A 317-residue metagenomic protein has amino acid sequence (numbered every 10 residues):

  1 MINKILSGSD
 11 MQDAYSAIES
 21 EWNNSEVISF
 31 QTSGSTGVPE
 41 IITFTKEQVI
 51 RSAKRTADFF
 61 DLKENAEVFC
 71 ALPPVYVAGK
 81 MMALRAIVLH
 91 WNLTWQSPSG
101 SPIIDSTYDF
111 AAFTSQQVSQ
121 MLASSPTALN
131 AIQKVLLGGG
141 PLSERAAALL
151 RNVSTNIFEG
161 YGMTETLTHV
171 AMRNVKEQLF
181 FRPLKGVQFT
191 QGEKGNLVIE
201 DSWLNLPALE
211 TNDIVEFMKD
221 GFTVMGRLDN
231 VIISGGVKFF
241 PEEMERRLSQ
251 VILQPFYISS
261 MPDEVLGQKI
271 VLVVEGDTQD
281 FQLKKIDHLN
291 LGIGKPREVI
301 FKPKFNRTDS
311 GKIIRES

Functional and structural regions predicted by a protein language model:
M1-Q12, E40-T43, H90-P98: Short beta-strand->loop structural element characteristic of the AMP-binding/adenylate-forming
M11-Q31, E64-N65: Conserved pre-ATP/AMP-binding loop-to-beta segment of ANL
V27-K54, D61-K63: Conserved AMP-binding A3 loop
F44-R51, E67-Q120: AMP-binding/adenylate-forming
A123-E177: Gly/Ser/Thr-rich phosphate-binding loop
P141, V170-E210: Adenylate-forming AMP-binding core of the ANL superfamily, especially NRPS adenylation
L209-G294: AMP-binding/adenylate-forming catalytic core of the ANL superfamily
L289-I313: AMP-binding/adenylate-forming catalytic domain of the ANL superfamily
